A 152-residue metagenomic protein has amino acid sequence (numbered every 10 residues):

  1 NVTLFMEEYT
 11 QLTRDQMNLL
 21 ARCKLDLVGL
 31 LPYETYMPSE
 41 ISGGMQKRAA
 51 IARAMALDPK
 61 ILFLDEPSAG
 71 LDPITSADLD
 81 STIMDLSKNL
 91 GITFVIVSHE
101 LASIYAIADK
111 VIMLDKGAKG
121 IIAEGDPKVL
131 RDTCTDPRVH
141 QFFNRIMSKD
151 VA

Functional and structural regions predicted by a protein language model:
M37-I41, M45: Conserved ABC ATPase signature
A56-K60: A short, proline-enriched helix->beta-strand linker immediately N-terminal to the Walker B motif in ABC-type P-loop
L62-D65: Catalytic Walker B motif of ABC-type/P-loop ATPase nucleotide-binding domains
P73-T75: Helix N-cap at the start of a conserved alpha-helix in ABC-type nucleotide-binding domains
A77-N89: Helical segment within the ABC ATPase nucleotide-binding domain
S98-H99: H-loop/switch region of ABC-family ATPase nucleotide-binding domains
A118-F143: Conserved beta-strand-loop-alpha-helix hinge in the C-terminal portion of ABC ATPase nucleotide-binding domains
